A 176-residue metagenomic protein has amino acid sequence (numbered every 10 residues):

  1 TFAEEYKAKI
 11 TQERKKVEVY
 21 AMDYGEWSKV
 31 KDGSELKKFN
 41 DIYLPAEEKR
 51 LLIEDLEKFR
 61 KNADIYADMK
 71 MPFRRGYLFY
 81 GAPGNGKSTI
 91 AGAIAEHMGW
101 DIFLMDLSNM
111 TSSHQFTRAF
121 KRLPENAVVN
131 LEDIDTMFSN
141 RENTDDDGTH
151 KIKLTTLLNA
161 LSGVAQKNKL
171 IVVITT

Functional and structural regions predicted by a protein language model:
T1-A63, F73-R75, F79, S108: AAA+ P-loop ATPase mechanoenzymes
L44-T176: Walker A/P-loop NTP-binding motif of AAA+ ATPase domains
